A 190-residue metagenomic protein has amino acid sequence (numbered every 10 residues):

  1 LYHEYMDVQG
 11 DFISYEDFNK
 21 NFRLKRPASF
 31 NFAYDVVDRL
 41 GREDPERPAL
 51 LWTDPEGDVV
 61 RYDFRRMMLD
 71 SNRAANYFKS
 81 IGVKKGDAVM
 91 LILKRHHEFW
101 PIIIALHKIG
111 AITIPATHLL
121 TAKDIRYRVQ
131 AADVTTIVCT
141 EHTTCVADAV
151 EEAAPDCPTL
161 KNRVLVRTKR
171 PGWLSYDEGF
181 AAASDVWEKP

Functional and structural regions predicted by a protein language model:
L1, I104, K108-E178: Structural core segment of the AMP-binding/adenylate-forming
L1-Y62, R66-K79, A154-C157, T168-P171: N-lobe entry segment of adenylate-forming
K25, D63, M90-L91, T113 (+1 more regions): A generic structural signal for short
A33-Y34, F99, A147: A general structural signal for well-ordered alpha-helical segments in protein cores
L40-G41, E141, A183: A general structural signal marking secondary-structure boundaries and capping sites
P45-P48, V164, T168-G172, E178-P190: Conserved pre-ATP/AMP-binding loop-to-beta segment of ANL
E46, L50-I104, T121-R126, S175-A181: Conserved AMP-binding/adenylate-forming core of the ANL superfamily
